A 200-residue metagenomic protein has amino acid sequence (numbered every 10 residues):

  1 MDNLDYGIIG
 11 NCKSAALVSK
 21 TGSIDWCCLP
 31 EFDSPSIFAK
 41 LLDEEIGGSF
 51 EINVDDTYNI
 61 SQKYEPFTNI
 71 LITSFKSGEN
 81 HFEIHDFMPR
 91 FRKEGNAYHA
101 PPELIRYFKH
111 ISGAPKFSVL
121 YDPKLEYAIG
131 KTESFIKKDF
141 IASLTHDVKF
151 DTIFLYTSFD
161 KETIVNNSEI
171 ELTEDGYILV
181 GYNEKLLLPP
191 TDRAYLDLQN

Functional and structural regions predicted by a protein language model:
M1-D5, S14-S19, L29, F50-I52 (+6 more regions): Residue-level signal for well-ordered alpha-helical segments
M1-S49, N59-E65, I70-I72, S77-H85: Beta-strand-rich N-terminal accessory domains
S19-K20, C28, V54, D86 (+2 more regions): Pocket-edge structural micro-motifs
S49-I52, T57-K63, I129-F135: Short secondary-structure junctions
F87-N200: Acidic/polar, glycine-enriched structural segments that form the non-catalytic walls/loops of the carbohydrate-binding
